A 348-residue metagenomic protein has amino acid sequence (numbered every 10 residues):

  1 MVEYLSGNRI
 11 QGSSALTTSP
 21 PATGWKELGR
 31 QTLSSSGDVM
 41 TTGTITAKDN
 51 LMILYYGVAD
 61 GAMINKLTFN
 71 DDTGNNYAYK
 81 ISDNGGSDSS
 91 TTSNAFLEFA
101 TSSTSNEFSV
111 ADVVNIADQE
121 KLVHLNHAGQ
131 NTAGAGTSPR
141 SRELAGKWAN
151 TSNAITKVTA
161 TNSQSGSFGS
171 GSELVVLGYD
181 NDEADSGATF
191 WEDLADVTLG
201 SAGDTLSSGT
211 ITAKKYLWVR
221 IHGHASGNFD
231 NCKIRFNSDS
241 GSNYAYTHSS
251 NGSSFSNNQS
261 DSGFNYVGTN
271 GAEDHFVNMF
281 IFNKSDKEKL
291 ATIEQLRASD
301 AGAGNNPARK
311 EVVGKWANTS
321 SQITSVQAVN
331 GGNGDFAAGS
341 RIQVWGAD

Functional and structural regions predicted by a protein language model:
V2-D348: Surface-exposed molecular-recognition determinants
